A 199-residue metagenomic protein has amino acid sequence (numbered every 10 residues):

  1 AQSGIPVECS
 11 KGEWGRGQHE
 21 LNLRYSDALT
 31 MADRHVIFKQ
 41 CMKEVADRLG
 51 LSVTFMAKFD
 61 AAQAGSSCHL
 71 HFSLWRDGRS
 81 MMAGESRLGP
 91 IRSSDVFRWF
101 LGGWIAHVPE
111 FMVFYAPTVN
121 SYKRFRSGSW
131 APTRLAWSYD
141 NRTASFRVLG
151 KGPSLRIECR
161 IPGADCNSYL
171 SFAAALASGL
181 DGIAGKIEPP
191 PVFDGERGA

Functional and structural regions predicted by a protein language model:
A1-A199: Glycine-rich, acidic/polar active-site loops that bind/position phosphate-bearing ligands
